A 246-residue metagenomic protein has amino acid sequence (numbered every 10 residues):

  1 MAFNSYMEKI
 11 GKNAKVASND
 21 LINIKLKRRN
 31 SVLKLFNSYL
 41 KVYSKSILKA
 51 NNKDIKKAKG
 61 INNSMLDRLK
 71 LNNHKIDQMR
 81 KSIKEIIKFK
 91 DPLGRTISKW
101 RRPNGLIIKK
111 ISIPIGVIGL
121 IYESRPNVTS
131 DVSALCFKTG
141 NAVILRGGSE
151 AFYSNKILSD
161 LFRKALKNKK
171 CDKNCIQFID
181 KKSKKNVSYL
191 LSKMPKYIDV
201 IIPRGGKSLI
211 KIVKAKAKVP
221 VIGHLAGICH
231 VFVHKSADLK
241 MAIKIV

Functional and structural regions predicted by a protein language model:
M1-K110: N-terminal Rossmann-like NAD(P)+-binding subdomain of aldehyde/semialdehyde dehydrogenases
N13, S124-A142, L161-N168, I210-V246: ALDH superfamily catalytic-core signature
N72, E85, P103-K110, Q177-P195: A structured beta-alpha segment of the ubiquitous adenosine-cofactor-binding alpha/beta core
R95, L145, Q177-D180, I202-G205 (+1 more regions): General beta-strand structural signal in soluble alpha/beta enzymes
W100-K109, Y122-A134, Y189: Short, charged beta->alpha transition segments
I113-G116, E123-K181: A glycine-rich phosphate/pyrophosphate-binding beta-strand-loop-alpha-helix module
S188-V200, G206-A215, A237, K244: Active-site/ligand-binding-proximal alpha/beta "capping" segment
